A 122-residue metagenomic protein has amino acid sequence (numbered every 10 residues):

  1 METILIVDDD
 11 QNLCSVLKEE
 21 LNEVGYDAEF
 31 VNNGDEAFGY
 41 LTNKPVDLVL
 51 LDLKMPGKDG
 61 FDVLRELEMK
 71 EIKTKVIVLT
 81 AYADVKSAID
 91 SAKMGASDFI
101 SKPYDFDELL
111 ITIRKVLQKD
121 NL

Functional and structural regions predicted by a protein language model:
Q11-E29: Two-component/phosphorelay signaling modules centered on CheY-like receiver
N32-E36, D59-D62: Acidic catalytic/metal-coordinating carboxylates
G39, F61-K73, D90: Short amphipathic alpha-helix used as the core "switch/output" element in two-component signaling
K44-L50: Active-site beta3 strand of CheY-like receiver
M55: Receiver (REC) domain active-site loop signature in two-component systems and cognate sites in sensor histidine kinases
Y104-R114: C-terminal output helix
